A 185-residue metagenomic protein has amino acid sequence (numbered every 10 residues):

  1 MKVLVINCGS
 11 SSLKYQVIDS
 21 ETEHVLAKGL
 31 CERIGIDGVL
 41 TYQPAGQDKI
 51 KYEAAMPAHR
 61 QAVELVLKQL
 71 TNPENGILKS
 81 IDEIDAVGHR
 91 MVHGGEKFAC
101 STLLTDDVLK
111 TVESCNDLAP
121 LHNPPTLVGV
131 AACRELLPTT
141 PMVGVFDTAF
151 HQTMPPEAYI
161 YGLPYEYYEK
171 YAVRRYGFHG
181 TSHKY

Functional and structural regions predicted by a protein language model:
M1-L4: Extreme N-terminal starter segment of soluble prokaryotic enzymes
N7, C31, V87, D147: Residue-level signal for inorganic ion chemistry
S12-M56: Short glycine-rich, Thr/Ser-proximal phosphate-binding strand/loop in the N-terminal lobe of ATP-dependent enzymes
D37-D85, G129: Conserved active-site "lid/cap" helical segment
K51-Y52, T111-N116, E169-V173: Short glycine/proline- and acidic residue-enriched helix-loop micro-motifs that form flexible lids or anion-recognition
M56-R60, E64, T102, D106 (+3 more regions): Electropositive phosphate-/nucleotide-binding environments in soluble metabolic enzymes
L70, E74-H122, V143, F150-A158: Short beta-strand-loop/turn "lid" adjacent to the catalytic site in phosphate-handling enzymes
N123, L127, R134-Y185: ATP-dependent carbohydrate kinase catalytic cores
